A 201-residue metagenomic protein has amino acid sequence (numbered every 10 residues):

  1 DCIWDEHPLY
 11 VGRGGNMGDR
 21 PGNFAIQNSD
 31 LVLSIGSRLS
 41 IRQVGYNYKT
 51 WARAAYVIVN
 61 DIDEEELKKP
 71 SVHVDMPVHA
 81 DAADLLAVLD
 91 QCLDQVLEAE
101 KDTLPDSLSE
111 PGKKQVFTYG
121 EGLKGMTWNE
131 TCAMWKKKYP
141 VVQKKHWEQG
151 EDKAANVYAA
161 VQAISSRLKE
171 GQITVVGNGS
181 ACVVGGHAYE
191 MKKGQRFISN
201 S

Functional and structural regions predicted by a protein language model:
D1-C2, C182: Conserved A3 ("GATE") glycine/threonine-rich loop of ANL adenylate-forming enzymes
C2-T131: Glycine-rich, acidic loop regions that bind phosphate or pyrophosphate groups
A133-S201: Active-site diphosphate/adenylate-binding microenvironment
